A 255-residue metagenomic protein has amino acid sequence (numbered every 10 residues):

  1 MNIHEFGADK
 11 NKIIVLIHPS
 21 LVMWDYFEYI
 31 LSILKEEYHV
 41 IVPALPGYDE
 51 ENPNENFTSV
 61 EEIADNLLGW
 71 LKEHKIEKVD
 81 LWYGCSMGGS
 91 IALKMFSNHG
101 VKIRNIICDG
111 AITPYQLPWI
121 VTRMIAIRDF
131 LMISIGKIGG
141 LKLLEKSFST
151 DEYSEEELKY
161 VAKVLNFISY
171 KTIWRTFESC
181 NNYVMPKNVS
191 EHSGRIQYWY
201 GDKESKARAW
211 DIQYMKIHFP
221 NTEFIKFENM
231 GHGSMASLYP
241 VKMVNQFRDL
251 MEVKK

Functional and structural regions predicted by a protein language model:
F6-P53: Conserved HGGG/HGGXW glycine-rich cap/lid loop of the alpha/beta-hydrolase fold
I41-Y83: Active-site loop/oxyanion-hole signature of alpha/beta-hydrolase fold enzymes
Y83-A92: Gly/Ala-rich beta-loop-alpha elbow adjacent to hydrolase catalytic centers
S97, I103-I133: Flexible "cap/lid" loop of the alpha/beta hydrolase fold
L117-W119, K137-S190: Conserved alpha/beta-hydrolase catalytic His-Asp/Glu region
H192, Y198-Y200: Short beta-strand/loop motif that positions the catalytic acidic residue of the alpha/beta-hydrolase fold
D202-A207: Acidic catalytic loop of the alpha/beta-hydrolase fold
F227-K242: Catalytic histidine-centered segment of alpha/beta-hydrolase-like enzymes
